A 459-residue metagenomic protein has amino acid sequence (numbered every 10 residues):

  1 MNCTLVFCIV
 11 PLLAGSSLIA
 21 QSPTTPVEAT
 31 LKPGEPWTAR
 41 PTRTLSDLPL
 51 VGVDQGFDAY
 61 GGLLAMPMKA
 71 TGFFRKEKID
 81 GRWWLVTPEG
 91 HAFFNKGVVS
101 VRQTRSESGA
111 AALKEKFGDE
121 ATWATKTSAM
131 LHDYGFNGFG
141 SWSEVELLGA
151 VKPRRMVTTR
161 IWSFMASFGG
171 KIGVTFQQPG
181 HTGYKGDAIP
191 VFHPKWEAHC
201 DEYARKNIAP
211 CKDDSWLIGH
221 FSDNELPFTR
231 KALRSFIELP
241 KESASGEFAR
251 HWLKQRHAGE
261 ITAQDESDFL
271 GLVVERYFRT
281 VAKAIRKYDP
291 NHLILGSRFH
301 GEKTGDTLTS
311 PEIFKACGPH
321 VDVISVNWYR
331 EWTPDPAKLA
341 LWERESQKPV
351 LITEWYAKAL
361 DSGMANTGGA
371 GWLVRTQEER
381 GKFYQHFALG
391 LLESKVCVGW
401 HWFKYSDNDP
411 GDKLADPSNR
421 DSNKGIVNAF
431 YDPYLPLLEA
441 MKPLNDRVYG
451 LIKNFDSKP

Functional and structural regions predicted by a protein language model:
T4-S17: Bacterial N-terminal signal peptides
P26-M156, S167-G219, T262-V273, R279 (+1 more regions): Active-site-adjacent substrate/metal-binding segments within catalytic domains of carbohydrate-active enzymes
D80, P88, T182-P194, A198-H199 (+2 more regions): Polysaccharide-binding and catalytic clefts of secreted carbohydrate-active enzymes
A150-T182, D214-S215, S222-H257, P410-V427: Aromatic- and acidic-residue-enriched segments that line the glycan-binding/catalytic groove of carbohydrate-active
V174-I189, I261-A263, F299-G301, S346-Y384 (+1 more regions): Active-site clefts of carbohydrate-active enzymes
L217-G219, N224, W355, G369-I426: Substrate-binding cleft of secreted/luminal carbohydrate-active enzymes
E238-E242, F403-P459: Aromatic-rich peripheral "rim/lid" segments of glycoside hydrolase catalytic domains that contact and position glycan
D268-K283, K287-G369, L389: Glycoside hydrolase catalytic-domain groove-lining segments
